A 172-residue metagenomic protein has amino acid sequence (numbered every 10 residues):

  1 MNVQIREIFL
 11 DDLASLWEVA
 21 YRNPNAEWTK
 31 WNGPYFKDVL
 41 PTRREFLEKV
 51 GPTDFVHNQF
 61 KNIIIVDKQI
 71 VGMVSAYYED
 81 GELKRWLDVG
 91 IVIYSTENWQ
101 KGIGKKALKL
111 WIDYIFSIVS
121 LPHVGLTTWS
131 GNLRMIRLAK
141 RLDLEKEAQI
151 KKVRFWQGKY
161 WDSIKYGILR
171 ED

Functional and structural regions predicted by a protein language model:
M1-S15, V19, K61-D172: Acyl-donor (CoA/ACP) binding surface of acyl/acetyltransferases
L13-Y21, R43-E48: An amphipathic alpha-helix signature
P24, T53-D54, V119: A general structural signal marking secondary-structure boundaries and capping sites
N25-K49: Conserved GNAT-fold acetyl-CoA-binding loop/helix
K49-P52, Y114: A generic secondary-structure signal
P52-H57, L144: Short loop/turn motifs at secondary-structure junctions and domain boundaries
